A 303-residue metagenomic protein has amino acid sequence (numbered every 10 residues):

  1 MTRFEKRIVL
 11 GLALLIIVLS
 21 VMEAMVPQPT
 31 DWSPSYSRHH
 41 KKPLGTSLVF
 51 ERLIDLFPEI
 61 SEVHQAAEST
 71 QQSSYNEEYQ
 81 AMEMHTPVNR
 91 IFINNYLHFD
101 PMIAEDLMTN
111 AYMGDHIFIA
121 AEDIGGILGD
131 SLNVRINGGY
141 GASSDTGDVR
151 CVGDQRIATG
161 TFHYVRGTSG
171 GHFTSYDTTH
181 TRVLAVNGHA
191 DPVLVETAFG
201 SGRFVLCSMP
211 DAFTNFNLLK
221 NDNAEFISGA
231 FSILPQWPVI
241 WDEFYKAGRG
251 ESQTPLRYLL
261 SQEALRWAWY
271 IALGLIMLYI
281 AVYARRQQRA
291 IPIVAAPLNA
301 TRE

Functional and structural regions predicted by a protein language model:
M1-S61, S73-F99, I103-M108, M113 (+1 more regions): Long alpha-helical segments found as membrane-embedded helices
E62-S69: A short beta-strand-loop structural module common to alpha/beta enzyme folds
V88-R90, I117, V205-C207: Generic beta-sheet signal
F92-L97, A120-D123, P210, D242-F244: Structural motif
M102, L128-D130, F216-N217, E251: Short glycine-/acidic-enriched loop or helix-start segments at secondary-structure transitions that form or flank
M113-D115, G202: A short helix->loop->beta-strand "cap" motif at the edges of active sites that frequently abuts
I119-V193: An acidic, glycine-rich "communication" segment
D177-P255: A glycine-centered loop/beta-turn motif at secondary-structure junctions
